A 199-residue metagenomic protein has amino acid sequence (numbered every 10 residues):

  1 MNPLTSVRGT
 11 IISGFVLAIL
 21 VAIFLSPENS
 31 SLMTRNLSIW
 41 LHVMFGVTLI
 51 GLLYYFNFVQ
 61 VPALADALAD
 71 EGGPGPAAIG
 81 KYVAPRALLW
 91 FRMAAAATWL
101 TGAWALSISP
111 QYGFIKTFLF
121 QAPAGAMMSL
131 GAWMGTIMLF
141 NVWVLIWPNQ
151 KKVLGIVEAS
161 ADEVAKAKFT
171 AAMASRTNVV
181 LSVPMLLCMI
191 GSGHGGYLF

Functional and structural regions predicted by a protein language model:
M1-F199: Polytopic transmembrane helical bundles with strong interfacial aromatic enrichment
